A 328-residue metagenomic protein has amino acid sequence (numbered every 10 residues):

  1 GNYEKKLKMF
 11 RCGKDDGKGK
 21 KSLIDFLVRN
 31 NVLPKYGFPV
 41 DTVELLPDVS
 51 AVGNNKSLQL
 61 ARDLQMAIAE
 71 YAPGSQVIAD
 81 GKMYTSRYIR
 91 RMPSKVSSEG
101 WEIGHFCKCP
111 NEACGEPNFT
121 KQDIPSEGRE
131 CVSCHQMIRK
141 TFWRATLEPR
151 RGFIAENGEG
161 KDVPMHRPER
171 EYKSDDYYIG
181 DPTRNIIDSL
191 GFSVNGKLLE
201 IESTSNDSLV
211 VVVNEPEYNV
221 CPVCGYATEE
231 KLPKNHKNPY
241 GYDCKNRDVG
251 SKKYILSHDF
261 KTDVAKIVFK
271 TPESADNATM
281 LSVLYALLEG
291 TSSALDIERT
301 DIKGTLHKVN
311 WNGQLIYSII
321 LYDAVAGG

Functional and structural regions predicted by a protein language model:
G1-G81, R90, Q122-G328: Extended, highly charged accessory segments
L64-E70, V96-K108, G115-S126: Short, flexible, mixed-charge glycine/proline-rich loop motifs that serve as phosphate/nucleic-acid-contacting
M83-V96: Short, Lys/Arg- and Gly-enriched loop/turn segments at beta-strand edges
